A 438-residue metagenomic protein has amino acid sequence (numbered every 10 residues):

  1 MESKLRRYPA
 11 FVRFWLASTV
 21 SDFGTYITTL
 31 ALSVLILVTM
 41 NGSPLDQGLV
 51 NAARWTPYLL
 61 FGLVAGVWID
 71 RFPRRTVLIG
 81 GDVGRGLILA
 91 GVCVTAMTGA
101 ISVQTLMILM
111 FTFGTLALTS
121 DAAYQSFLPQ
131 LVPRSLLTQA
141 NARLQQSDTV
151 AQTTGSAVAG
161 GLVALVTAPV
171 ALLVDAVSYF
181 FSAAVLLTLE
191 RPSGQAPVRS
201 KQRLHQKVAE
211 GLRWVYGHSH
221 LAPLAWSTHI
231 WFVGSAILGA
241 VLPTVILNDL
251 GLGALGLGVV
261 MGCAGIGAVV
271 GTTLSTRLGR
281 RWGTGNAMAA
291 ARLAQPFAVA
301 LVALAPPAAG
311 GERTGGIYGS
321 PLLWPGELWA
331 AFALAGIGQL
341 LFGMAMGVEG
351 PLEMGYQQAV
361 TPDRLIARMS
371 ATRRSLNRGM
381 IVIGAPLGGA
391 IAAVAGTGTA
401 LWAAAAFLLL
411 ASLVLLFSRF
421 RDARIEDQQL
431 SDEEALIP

Functional and structural regions predicted by a protein language model:
M1-P57, G217-A264: Helix-loop boundary and gating motifs at the non-cytosolic
M1-V12, R191-W226, D249, W324 (+1 more regions): Juxtamembrane intracellular "pre-TM" segments in multi-pass secondary transporters
Y8, M40-N41, R71, A100 (+6 more regions): Helix-loop interface residues and adjacent transmembrane-helix termini in multi-pass membrane transporters, primarily
V12-L30, A53-I88, T105-A164, V174 (+10 more regions): Substrate-agnostic recognition of the 12-TM MFS/MFS-like secondary transporter fold
A31-M40, V92-T98, T154-V174, T244 (+2 more regions): Transmembrane alpha-helix termini and helix-breaking/packing motifs in multi-pass membrane transporters
L45, S135-L136, P169, H220 (+3 more regions): Cytosolic histidine kinase catalytic core of two-component systems
L59-L60, R71, V77, G91 (+5 more regions): C-terminal transmembrane bundle of multi-pass solute transporters/carriers
G99, S126, Q130, A171-Q202 (+4 more regions): Helix-loop junctions on the cytosolic side of multi-pass membrane transporters, especially the intracellular loop
